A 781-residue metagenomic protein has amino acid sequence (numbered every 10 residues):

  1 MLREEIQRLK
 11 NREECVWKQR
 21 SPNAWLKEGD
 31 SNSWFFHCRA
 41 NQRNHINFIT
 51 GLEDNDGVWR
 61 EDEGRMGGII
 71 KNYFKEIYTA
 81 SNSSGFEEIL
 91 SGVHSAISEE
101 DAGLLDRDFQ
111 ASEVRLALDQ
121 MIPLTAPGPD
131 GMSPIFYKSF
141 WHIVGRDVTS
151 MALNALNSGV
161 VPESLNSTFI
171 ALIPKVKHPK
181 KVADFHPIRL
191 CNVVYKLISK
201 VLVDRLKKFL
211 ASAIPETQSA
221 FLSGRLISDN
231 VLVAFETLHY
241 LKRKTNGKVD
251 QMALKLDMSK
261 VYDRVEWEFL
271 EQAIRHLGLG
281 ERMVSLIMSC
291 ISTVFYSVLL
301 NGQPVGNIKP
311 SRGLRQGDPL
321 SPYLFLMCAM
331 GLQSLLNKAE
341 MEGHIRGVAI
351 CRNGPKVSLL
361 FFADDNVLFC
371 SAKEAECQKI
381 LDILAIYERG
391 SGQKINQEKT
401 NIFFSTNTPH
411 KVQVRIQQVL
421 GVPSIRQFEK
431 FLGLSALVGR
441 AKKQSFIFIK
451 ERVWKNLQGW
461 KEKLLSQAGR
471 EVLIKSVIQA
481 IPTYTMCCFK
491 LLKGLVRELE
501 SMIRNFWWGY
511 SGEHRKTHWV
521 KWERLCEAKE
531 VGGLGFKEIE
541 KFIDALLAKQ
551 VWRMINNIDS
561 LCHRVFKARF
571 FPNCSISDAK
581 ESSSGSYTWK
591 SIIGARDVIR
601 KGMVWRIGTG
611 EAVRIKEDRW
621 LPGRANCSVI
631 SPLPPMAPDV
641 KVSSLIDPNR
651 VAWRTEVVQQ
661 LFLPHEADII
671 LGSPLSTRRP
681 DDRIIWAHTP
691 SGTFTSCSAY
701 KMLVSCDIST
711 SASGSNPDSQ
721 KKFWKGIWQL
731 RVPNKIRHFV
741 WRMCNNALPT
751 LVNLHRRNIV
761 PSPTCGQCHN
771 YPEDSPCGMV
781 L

Functional and structural regions predicted by a protein language model:
M1-R3: Short, charged, amphipathic alpha-helical segments
E5-R8, C15-K27, S31-L781: A helix-boundary/hinge signal
